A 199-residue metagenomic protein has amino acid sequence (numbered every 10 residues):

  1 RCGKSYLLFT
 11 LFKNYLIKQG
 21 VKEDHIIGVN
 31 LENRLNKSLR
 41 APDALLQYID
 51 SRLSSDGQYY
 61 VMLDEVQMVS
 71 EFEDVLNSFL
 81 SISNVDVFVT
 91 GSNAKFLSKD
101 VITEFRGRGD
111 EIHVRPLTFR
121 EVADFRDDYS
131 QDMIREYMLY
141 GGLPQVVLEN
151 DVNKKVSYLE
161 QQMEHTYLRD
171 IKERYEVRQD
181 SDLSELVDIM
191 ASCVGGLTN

Functional and structural regions predicted by a protein language model:
G3-K4: Conserved glycine(s) of the Walker
L7-L11: Hydrophobic positions on the alpha1 helix immediately C-terminal to the Walker A/P-loop
K13-H25: Post-Walker A helix-loop "phosphate-sensing" segment adjacent to the P-loop in P-loop NTPases
I27-Y59: Short glycine-rich substrate-engagement loop in P-loop NTPases that contacts/grips substrate
S54-F72: Conserved P-loop NTPase "ATPase switch" module shared by AAA+ and STAND
M62, D86-S92, H113: Structural recognition of the conserved hydrophobic beta-strand(s) that form the central parallel beta-sheet of P-loop
S78, K95-E111, F125-D127: Short regulatory helix/loop adjacent to the ATP-binding pocket of P-loop NTPases
F119-N199: Interdomain hinge/linker elements that couple catalytic modules in large macromolecular machines
